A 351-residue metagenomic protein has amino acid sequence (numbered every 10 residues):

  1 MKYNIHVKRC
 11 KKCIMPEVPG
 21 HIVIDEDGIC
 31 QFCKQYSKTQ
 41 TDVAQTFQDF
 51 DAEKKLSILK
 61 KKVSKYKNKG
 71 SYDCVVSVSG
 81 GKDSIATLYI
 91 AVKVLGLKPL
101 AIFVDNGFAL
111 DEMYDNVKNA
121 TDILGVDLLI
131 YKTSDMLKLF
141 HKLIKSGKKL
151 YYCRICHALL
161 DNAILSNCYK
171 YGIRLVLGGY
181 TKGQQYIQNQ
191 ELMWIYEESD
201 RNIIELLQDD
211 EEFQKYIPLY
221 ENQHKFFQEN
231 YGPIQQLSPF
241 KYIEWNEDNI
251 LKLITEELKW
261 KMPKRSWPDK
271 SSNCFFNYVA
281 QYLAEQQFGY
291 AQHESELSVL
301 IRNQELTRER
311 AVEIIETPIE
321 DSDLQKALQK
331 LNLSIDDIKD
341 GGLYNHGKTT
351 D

Functional and structural regions predicted by a protein language model:
M1-C74, I90-D351: Nucleotide-activated chemistry modules centered on ATP-dependent adenylation/adenylyltransferase
C74-D83: Short, glycine-rich nucleotide/cofactor-binding loops
A86-T87: Hydrophobic positions on the alpha1 helix immediately C-terminal to the Walker A/P-loop
